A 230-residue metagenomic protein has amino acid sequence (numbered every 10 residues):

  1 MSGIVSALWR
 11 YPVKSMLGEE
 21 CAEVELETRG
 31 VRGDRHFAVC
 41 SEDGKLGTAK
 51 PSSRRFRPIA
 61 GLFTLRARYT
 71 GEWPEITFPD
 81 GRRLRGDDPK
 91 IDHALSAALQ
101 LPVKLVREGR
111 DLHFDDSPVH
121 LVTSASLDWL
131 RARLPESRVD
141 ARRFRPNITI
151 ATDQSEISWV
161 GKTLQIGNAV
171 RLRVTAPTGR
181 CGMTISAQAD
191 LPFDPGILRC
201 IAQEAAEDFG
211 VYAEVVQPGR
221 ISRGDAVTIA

Functional and structural regions predicted by a protein language model:
M1-A230: Metal-cofactor-dependent catalytic cores
